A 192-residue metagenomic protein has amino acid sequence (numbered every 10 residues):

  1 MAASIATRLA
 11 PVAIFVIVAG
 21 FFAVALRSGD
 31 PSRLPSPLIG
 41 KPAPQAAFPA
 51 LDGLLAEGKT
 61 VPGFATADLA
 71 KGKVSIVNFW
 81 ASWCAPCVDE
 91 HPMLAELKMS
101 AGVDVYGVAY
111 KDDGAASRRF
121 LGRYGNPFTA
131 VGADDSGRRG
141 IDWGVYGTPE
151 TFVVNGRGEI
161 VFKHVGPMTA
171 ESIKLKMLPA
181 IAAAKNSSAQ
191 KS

Functional and structural regions predicted by a protein language model:
M1-L54, S192: N-terminal targeting signals for export/organelle localization
R8, G122-P127, A133-K185, K191-S192: Thiol/disulfide oxidoreductase modules built on the thioredoxin-like
A46-S75: A short beta-strand-turn-helix
G72-S75, W80-W83, G147: Short pre-active-site segment immediately N-terminal to redox-active cysteine/selenocysteine motifs in thiol-based
I76-V77, V105, T151: Hydrophobic beta-strand anchors of alpha/beta hydrolase catalytic cores
F79-E96: Conserved redox-active cysteine motifs that mediate thiol-disulfide chemistry, especially di-cysteine Cys-X(1-2)-Cys
A81-A85, K111-A115, G137-R139, P167-A170: Solvent-exposed loop/turn segments at secondary-structure junctions within structured extracellular/periplasmic domains
M99-S136: Conserved segment of the thioredoxin-like fold in thiol-based oxidoreductases
